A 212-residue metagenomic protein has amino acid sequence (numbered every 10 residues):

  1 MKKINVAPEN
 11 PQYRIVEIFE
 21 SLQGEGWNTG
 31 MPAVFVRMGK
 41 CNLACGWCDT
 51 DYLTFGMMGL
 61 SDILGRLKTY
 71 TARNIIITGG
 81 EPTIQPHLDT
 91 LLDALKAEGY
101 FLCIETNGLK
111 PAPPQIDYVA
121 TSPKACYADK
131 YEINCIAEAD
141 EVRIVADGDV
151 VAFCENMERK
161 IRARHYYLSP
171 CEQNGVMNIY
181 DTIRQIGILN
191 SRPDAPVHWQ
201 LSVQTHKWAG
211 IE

Functional and structural regions predicted by a protein language model:
M1, M31, M38, M57-M58 (+2 more regions): Detector for methionine-enriched segments
M1-F35, A44-W47, A195, Q200 (+1 more regions): Flexible, acidic/Gly-rich N-terminal and inter-domain linker regions that tether and position cofactor-handling modules
P8-E9, Y13-E17, P32-G39, A44-Y118: Conserved Radical SAM active-site core
I18, R66, Q185, L189: Residues that form generic nucleotide/phosphate-binding pockets
F19-E20, N28, F35-R37, W47-C48 (+4 more regions): Broad hydrophobic/π-residue packing in well-ordered secondary structure
T83-E212: Conserved AdoMet/S-adenosylmethionine-binding subsite of the radical SAM
